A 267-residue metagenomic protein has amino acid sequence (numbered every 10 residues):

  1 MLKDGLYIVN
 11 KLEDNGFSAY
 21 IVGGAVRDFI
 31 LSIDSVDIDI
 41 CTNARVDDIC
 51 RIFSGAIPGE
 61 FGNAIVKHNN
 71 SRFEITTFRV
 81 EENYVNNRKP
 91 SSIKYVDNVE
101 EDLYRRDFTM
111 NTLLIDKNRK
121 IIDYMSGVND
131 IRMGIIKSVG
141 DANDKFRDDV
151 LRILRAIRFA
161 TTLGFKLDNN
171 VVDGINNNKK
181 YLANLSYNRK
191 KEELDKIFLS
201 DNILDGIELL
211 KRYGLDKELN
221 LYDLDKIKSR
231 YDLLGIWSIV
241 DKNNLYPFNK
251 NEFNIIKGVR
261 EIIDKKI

Functional and structural regions predicted by a protein language model:
M1-I267: Catalytic cores of the polymerase beta-like nucleotidyltransferase superfamily and closely associated nucleotide
